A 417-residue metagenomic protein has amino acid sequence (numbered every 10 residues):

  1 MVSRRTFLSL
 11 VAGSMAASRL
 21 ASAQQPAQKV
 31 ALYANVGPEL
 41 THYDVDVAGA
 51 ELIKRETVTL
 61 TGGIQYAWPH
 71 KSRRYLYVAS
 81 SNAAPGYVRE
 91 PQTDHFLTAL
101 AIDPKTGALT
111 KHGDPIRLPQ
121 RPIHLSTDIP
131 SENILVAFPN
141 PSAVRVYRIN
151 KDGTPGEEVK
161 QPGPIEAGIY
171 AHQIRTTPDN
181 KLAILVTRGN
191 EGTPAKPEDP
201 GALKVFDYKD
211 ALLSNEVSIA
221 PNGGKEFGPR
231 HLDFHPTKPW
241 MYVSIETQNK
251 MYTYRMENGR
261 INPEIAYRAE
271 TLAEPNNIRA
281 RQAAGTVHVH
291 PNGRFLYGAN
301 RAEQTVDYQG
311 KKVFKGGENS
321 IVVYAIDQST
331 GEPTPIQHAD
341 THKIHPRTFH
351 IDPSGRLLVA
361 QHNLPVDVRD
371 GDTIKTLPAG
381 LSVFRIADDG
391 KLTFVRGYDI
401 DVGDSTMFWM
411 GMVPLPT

Functional and structural regions predicted by a protein language model:
M1-M15: N-terminal secretory signal peptides and thylakoid transit peptides that target proteins across membranes
N35-G37, S81-A83, P139, R188-G189 (+4 more regions): Short loop/turn segments immediately following the C-termini of beta-strands
V36, Y87-D94, P139-S142, T193-G201 (+3 more regions): Short, solvent-exposed loop/turn segments at conserved positions within beta-propeller repeat blades
D44-G49, A101-G107, R148-P155, D207-L212 (+3 more regions): Short loop/turn segments immediately following beta-strands, especially the blade-tip and inter-blade linker loops
I53-V58, K111-P115, V159-P164, E216-N222 (+3 more regions): A short beta-strand motif characteristic of beta-propeller blades
T61-S72, L118-P130, P164-L182, G223-W240 (+4 more regions): Beta-rich, blade/repeat-based domains predominating in secreted/periplasmic proteins but also intracellular
T110-R175: Asp-box/WD-like beta-propeller blade repeats and closely related beta-sheet repeat scaffolds
